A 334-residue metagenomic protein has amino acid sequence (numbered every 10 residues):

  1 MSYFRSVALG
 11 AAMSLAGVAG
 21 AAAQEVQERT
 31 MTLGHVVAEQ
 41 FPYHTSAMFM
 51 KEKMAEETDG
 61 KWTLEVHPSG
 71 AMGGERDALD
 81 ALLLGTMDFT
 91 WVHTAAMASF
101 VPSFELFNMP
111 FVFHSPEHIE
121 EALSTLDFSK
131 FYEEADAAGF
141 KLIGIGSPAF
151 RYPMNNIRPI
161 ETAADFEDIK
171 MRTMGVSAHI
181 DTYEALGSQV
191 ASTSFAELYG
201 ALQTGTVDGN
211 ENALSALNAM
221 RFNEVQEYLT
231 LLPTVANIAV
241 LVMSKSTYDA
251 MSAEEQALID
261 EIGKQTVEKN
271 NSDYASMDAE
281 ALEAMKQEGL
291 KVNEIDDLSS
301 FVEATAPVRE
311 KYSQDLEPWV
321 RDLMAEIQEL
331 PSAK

Functional and structural regions predicted by a protein language model:
M1-T30, S332-K334: Short, low-complexity disordered leader/linker segments with a strong preference for bacterial N-terminal type II
Q24-H118, D127-K130, A135-K334: N-terminal secretory/targeting leader peptides
